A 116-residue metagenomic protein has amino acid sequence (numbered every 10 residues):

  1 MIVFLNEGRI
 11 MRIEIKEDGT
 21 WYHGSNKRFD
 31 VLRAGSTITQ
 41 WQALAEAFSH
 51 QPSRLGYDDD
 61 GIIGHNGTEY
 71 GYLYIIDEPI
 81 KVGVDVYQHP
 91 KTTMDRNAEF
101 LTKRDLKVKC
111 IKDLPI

Functional and structural regions predicted by a protein language model:
L5-T37, Q42-I116: Conserved NAD+-utilizing ADP-ribose enzyme module
